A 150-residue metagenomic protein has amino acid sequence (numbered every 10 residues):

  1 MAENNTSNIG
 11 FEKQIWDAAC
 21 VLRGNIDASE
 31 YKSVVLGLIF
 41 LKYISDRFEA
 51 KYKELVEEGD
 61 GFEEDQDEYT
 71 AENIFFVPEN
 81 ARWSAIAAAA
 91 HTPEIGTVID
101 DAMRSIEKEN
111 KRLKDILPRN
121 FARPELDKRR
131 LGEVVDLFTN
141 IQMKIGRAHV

Functional and structural regions predicted by a protein language model:
M1-H149: Non-catalytic, mostly N-terminal accessory regions of nucleic-acid modification and defense proteins
